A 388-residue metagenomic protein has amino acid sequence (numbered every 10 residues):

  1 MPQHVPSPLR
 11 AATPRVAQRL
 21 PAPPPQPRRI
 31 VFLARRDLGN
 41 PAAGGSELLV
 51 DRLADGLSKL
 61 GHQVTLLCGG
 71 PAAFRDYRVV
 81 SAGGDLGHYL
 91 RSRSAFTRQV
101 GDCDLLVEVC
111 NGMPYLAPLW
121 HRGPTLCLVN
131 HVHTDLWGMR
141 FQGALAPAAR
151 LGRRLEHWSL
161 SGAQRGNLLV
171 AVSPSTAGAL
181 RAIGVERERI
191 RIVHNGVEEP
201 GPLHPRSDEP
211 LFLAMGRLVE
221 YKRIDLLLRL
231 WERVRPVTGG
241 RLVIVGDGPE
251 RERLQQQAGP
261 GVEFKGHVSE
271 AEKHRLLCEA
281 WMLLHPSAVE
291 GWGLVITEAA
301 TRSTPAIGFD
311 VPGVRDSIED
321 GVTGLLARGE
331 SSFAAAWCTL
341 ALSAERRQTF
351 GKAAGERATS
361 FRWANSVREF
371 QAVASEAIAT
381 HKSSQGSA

Functional and structural regions predicted by a protein language model:
L145-L169, G178-A179: Membrane-proximal helix-turn-helix segments that form the acceptor-binding/catalytic region of lipid-linked
V170, L203-E232: Conserved donor-binding/catalytic core segment of Leloir-type glycosyltransferases
S175, G196: Carbohydrate-associated surface elements
E252-H274: Nucleotide-activated donor-binding/catalytic signature segment of Leloir-type glycosyltransferases, i.e., the conserved
G266, D320-S331, T339-E345: Conserved acidic donor-binding segment of nucleotide-sugar-dependent glycosyltransferases
A288: Aromatic "clamp/platform" in nucleotide-sugar-dependent glycosyltransferases that forms part of the donor/acceptor
I296, P305-G308, I318: Short hydrophobic beta-strand element within catalytic cores of glycosyltransferases and related nucleotide-activated
R346-S360, E369-A372: A short, well-ordered alpha-helix in the C-terminal region of glycosyltransferases
